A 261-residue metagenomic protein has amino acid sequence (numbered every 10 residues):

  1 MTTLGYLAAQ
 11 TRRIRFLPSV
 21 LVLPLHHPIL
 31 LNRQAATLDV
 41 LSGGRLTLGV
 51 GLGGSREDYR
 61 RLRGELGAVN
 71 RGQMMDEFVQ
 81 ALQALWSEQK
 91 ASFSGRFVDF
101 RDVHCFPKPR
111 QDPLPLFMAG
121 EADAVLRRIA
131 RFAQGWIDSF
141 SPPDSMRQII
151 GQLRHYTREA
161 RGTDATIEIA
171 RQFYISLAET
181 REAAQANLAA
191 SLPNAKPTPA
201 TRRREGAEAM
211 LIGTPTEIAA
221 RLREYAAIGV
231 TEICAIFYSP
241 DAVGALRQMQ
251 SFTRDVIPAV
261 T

Functional and structural regions predicted by a protein language model:
M1-T261: Active-site-adjacent structural elements that line small-molecule/cofactor binding pockets in enzymes
